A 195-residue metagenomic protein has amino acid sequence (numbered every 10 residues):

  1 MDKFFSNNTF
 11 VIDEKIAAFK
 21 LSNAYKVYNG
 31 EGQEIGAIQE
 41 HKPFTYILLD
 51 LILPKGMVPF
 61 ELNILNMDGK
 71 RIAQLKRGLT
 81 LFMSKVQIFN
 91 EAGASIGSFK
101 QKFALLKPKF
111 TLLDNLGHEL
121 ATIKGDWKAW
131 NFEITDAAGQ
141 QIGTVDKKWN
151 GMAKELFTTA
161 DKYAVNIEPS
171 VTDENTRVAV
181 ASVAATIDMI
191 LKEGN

Functional and structural regions predicted by a protein language model:
M1-E61, L65-I72, R77-K85, E91-I96 (+1 more regions): Low-complexity or membrane-interfacial segments used for flexible interactions
